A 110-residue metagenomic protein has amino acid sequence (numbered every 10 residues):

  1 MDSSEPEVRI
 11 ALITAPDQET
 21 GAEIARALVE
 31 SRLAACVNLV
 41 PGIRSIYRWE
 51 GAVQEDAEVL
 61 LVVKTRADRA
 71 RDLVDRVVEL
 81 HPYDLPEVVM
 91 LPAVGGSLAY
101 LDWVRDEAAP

Functional and structural regions predicted by a protein language model:
M1-P110: Positively charged, small/polar-rich N-terminal and surface patches that mediate targeting and assembly and bind
